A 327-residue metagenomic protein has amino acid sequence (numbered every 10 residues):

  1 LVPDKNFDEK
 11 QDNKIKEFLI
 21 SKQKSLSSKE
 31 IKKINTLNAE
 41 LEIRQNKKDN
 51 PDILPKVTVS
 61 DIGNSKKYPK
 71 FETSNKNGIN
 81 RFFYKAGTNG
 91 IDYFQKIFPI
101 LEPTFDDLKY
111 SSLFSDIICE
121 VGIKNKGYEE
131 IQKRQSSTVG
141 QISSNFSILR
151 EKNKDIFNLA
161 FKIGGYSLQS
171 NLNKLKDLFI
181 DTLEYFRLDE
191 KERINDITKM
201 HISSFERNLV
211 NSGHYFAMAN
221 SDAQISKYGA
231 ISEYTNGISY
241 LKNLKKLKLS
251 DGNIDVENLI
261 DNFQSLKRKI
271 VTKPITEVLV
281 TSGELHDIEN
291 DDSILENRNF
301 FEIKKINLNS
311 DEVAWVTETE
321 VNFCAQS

Functional and structural regions predicted by a protein language model:
L1-P3, N89-N253, K273-S282, F323-S327: M16 family metallopeptidases and their MPP-like homologs
V2-N6, D12-C119, I275, L279 (+1 more regions): His/Glu-based metal-binding/catalytic segments typifying zinc-dependent metallopeptidases
Q11-K22, E30, I34-L37, I131 (+9 more regions): Generic structural signal of hydrophobic/aromatic residues within well-ordered alpha-helices of folded domains
N77, I254-N262: Short linear interaction motifs
F82-Y84, S144-N153, S265-L266, E312-W315: Short beta-strand/turn micro-motifs at beta-sheet edges
I117-I118, Q135, V139, L183 (+2 more regions): Hydrophobic, Leu/Ile/Phe/Ala-enriched alpha-helical segments that form helix-helix packing faces
N236-S239, L259-D292: Non-catalytic, conformational "gating/processing" segments within enzyme and secreted inhibitor domains
